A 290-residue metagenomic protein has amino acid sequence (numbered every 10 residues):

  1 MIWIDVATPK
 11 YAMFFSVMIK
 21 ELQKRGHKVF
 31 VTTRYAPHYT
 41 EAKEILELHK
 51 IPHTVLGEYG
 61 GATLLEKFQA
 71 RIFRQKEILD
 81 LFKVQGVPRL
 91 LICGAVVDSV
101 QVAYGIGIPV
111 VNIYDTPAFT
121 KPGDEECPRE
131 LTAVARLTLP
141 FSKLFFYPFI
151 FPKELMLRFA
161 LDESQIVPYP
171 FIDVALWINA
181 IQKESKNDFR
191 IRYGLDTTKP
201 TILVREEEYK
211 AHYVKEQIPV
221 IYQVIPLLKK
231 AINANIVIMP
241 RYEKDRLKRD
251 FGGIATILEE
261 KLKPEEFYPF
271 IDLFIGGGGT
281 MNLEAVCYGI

Functional and structural regions predicted by a protein language model:
I4-S16, A211-K215: A short, glycine/small-residue-rich beta-strand->loop->alpha-helix junction that serves as a flexible
V6, Q23-A70: Conserved nucleotide-sugar phosphate-binding/catalytic loop shared by glycosyltransferases and other
K28-P37, F146-P148, I236-R241: Short internal beta-strands
P52, L56-G61, V204-E206, I225-L258: Catalytic donor nucleotide-activated moiety binding site of glycosyltransferases and closely related
I72-F82, R241-M281: Donor nucleotide-activated moiety binding/catalytic core segment of transferases that use nucleotide-activated donors
L90-V102, N112, E266-I290: A donor-sugar binding/catalytic signature common to diverse glycosyltransferases and related nucleotide-sugar
N112, T120-F146, Y268: A conserved, positively charged/aromatic
F141-Q217: A nucleotide-sugar donor-handling region in carbohydrate enzymes
